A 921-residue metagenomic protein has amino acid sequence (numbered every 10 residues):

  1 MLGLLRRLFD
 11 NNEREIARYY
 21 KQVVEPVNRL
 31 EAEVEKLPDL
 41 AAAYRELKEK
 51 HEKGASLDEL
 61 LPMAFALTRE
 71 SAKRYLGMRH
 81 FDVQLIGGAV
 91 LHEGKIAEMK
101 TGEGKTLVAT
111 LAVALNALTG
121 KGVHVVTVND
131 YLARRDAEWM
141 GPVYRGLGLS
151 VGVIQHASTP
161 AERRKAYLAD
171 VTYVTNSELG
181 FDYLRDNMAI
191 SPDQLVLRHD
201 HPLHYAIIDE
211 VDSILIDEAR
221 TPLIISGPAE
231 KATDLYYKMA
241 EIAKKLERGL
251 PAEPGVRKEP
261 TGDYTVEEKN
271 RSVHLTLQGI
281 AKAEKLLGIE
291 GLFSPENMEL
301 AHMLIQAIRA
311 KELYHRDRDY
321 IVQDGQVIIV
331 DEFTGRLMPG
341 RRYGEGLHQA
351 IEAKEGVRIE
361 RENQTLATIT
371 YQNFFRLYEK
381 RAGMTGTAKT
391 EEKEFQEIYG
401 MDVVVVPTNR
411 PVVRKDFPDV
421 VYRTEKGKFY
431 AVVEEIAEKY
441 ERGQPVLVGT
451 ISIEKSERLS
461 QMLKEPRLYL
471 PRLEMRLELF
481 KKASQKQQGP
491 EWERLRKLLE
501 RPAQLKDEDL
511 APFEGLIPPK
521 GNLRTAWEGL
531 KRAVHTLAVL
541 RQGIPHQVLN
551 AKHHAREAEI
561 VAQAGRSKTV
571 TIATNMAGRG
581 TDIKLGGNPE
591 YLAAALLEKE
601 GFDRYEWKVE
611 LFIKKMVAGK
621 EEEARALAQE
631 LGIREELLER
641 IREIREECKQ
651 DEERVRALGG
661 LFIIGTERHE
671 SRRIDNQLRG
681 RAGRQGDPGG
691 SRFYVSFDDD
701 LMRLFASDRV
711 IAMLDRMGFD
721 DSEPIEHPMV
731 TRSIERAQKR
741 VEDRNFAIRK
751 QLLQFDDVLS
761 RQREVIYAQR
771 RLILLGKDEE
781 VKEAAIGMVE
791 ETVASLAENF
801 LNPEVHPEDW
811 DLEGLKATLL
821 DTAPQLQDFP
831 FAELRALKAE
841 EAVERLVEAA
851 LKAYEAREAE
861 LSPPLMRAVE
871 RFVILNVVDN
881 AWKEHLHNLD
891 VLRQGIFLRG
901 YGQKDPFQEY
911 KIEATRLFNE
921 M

Functional and structural regions predicted by a protein language model:
M1-S696, L701, F705-M713, G718 (+1 more regions): Conserved P-loop NTPase motor core
Y320-I328, T334-R342, R656, F662-I664 (+3 more regions): Extended, charged helical/alpha-beta scaffold domains that provide interaction surfaces
